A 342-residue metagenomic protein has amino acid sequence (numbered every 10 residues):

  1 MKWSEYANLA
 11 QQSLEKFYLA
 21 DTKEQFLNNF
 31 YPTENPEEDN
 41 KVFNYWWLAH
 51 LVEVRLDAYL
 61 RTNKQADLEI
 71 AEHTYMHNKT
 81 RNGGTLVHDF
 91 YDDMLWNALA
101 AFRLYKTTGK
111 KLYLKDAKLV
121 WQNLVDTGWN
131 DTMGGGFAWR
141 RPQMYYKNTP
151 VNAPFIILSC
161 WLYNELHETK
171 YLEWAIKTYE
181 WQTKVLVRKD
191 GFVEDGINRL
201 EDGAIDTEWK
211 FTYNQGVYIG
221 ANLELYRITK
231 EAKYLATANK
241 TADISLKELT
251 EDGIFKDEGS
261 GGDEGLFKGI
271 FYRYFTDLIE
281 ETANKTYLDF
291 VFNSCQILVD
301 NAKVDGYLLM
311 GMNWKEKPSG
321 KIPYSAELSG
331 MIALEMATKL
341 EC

Functional and structural regions predicted by a protein language model:
M1-H77, R81, T107, K111-G135 (+3 more regions): Low-complexity, Ser/Thr/Pro/Gly-enriched N-terminal "stalk/linker" regions
Q11, R55, A71, Y75 (+11 more regions): Inward-facing hydrophobic residues that define packing positions of alpha-helical scaffold repeats
V42-Y59, D89-K106, K147-Y163, W209-R227 (+2 more regions): Well-ordered alpha-helical segments within folded domains of soluble proteins
W46, A66, L112-K115, P150 (+6 more regions): Residues within HEAT/ARM-like alpha-solenoid scaffolds
A66-E165, T169-E173: Extended ligand-binding groove/face enriched in aromatic
M76-G84, G136-R140, G196-D206, E248-D257: Acidic/His metal-coordination segments adjacent to aromatic residues that form catalytic metal sites in metalloenzymes
N152, S159-L162, Y171-N222: Active-site cradle of extracellular carbohydrate-active enzymes
V185-L186, G191-F192, L225-I322: Non-catalytic carbohydrate-binding regions of carbohydrate-active enzymes
